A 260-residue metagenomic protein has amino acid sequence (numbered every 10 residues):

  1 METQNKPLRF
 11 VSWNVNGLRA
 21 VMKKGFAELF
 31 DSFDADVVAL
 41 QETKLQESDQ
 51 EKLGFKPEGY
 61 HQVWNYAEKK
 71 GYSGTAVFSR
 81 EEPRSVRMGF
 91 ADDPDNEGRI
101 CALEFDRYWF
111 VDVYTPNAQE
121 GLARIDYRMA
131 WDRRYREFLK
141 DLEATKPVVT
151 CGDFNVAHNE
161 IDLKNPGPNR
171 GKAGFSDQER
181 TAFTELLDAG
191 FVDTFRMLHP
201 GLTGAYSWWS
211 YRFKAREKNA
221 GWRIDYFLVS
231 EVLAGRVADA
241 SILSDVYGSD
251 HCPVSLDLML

Functional and structural regions predicted by a protein language model:
M1-P57, H61-A67, Y72, H158 (+1 more regions): N-terminal, active-site-proximal structural segment of metallo-dependent hydrolase catalytic domains
P7-N16, E104-Q119, C151: Active-site-proximal beta-strand elements of phosphoester/diester hydrolases
F10, N14, F30-S48, F110 (+5 more regions): Active-site beta-strand/loop signature of hydrolases that rely on acidic residues for catalysis
V37, E58-H61, W131-A220, I224: Metal-dependent phosphoesterases centered on the DNase I-like endonuclease/exonuclease/phosphatase
K44-A118: Structured beta-strand-rich core segments of catalytic domains in phosphoester-bond hydrolases
K70-S85, A205, R212-G235: Conserved beta strand-loop-helix elements of the APE1-like EEP
R80, L103-D106, S230-E231, L256-L260: Active-site beta-strand termini and strand-to-loop segments that position acidic
A91, P116-D132, G167-K172: Surface-exposed cleft-lining segments at the edges of enzyme active sites
